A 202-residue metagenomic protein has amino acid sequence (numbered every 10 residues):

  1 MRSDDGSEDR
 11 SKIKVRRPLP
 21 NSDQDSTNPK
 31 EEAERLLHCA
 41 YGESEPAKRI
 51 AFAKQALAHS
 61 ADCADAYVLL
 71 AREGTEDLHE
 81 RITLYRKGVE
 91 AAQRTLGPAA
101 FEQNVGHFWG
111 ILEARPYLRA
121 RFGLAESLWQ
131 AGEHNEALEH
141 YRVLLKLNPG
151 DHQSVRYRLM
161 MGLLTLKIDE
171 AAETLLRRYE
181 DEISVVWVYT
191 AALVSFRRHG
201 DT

Functional and structural regions predicted by a protein language model:
M1-L124, L128-G150, R198, T202: N-terminal alpha-helical interaction modules that lie
L37, Y157-T165, A191-S195, T202: Extended alpha-solenoid helical-repeat scaffolds
D62-C63, D151-S154, S184-V186: Short, glycine/acidic-rich beta->alpha junctions
P98-A100, L128-G132, K167-A172, E182-Y189: Short, surface-exposed, charge-dense and proline/glycine-enriched linear segments
E136-A172: Hydrophobic, aromatic-enriched interface-forming segments
A172-T202: Active-site/pore-lining binding-face segments in mid-to-C-terminal subdomains
